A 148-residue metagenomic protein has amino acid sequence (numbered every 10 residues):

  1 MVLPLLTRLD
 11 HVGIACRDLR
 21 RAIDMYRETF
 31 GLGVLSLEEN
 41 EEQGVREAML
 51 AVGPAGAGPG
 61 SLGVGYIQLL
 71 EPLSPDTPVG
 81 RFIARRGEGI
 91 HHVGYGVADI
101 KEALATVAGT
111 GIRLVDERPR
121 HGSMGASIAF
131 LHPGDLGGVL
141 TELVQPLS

Functional and structural regions predicted by a protein language model:
M1-V45, T77: Long, hydrophobic N-terminal alpha-helical segment
V2-P4, A48-L50, G58-L62, L104-S148: Vicinal oxygen chelate
L9-C16, Y26, L50, L62-L70 (+4 more regions): Short, structured motif recognition centered on aromatic/hydrophobic residues
R17-I23, L73-G134: Vicinal oxygen chelate
A22, G33, G58, G63-I67 (+2 more regions): Short loop/beta submotifs within extracellular cysteine-rich repeat domains
N40-G56: C-terminal "cap" of GNAT-fold acetyltransferases
P72-P75, P146-S148: A short, sequence-level motif marking secondary-structure junctions
